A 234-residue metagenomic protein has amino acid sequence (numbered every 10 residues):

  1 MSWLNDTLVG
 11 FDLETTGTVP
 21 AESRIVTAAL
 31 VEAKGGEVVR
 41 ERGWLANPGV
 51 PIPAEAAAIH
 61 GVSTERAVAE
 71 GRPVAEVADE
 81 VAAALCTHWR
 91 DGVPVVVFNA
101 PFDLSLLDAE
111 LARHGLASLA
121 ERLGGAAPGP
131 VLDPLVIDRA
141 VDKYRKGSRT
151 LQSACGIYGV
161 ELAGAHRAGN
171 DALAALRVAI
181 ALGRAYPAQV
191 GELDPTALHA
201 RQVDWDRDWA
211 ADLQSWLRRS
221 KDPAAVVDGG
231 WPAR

Functional and structural regions predicted by a protein language model:
M1-V26, E32-R40, A69-R234: DEDD superfamily 3′-5′ metal-dependent exonuclease/proofreading module
R40-H60: Short, surface-exposed acidic-centric catalytic microdomains
V62-V68: Short glycine/proline- and acidic residue-enriched helix-loop micro-motifs that form flexible lids or anion-recognition
